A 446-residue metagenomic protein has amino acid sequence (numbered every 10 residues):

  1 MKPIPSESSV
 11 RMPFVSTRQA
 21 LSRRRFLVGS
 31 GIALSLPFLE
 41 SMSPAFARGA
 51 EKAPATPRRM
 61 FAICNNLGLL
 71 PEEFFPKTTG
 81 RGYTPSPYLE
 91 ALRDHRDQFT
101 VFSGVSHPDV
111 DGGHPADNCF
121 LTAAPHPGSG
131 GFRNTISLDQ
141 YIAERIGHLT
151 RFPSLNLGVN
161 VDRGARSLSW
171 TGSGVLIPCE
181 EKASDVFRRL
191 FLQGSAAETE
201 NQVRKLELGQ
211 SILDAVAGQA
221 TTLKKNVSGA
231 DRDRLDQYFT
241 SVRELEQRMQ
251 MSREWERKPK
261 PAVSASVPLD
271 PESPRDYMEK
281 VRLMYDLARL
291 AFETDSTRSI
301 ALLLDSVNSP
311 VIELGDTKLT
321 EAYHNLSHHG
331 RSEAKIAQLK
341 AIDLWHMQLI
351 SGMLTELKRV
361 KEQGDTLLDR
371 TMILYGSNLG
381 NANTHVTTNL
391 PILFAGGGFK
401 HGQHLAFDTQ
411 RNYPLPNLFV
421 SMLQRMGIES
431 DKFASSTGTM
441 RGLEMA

Functional and structural regions predicted by a protein language model:
K2-A446: Ligand-binding pockets and gating/stacking loops
